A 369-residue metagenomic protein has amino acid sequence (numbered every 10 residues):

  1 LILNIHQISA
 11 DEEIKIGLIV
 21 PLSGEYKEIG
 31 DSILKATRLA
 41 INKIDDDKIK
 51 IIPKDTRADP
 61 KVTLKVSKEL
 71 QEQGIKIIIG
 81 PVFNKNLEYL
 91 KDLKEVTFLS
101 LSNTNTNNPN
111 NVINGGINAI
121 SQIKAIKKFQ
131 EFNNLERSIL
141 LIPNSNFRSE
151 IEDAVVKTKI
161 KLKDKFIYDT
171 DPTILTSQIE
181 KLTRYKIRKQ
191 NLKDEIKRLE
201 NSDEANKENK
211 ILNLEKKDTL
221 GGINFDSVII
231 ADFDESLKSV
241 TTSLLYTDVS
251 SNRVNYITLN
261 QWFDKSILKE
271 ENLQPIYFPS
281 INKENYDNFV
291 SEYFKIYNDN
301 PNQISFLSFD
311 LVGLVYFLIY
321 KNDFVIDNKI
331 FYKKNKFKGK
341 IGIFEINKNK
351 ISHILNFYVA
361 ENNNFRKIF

Functional and structural regions predicted by a protein language model:
L1-Q7: Alpha-helical protein-protein interaction scaffolds
E12-S32, S138-L141: Short beta-strand segments enriched in small/hydrophobic residues
E13, E28-I33, D46-N107, N114: Beta-alpha junction/loop-to-helix N-cap segments that form part of ligand/metal-binding clefts
E28-D45, V62, N146-K163, Q178: Short, solvent-exposed amphipathic alpha-helices that sit in or adjacent to ligand/effector-binding or catalytic
I49-L70, Q122-A125, D171-K186, K207-L214: Structural motif
I79-L141, N146-I160: Extracytoplasmic ligand/sensor domains, especially the bilobed periplasmic-binding protein
I160, K181-E195, L199-E208, I223-S227 (+1 more regions): Extracellular/periplasmic periplasmic-binding protein-like sensory domains
N298-F309, L314-F365: Segments of small-molecule ligand-sensing domains
